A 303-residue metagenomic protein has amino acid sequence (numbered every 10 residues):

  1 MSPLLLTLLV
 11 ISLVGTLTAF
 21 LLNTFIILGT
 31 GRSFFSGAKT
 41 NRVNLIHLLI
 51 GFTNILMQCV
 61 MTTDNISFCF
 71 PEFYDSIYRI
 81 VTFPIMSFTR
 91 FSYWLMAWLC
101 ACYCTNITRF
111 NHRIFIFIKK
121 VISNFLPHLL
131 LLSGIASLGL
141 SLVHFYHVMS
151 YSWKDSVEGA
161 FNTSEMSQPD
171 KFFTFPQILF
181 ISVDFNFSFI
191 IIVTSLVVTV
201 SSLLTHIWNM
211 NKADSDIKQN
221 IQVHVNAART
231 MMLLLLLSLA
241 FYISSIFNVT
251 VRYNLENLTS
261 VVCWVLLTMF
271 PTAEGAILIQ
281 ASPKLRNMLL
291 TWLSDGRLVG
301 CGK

Functional and structural regions predicted by a protein language model:
I11-F73, L95-T105, R229-A240: Structural signature of the GPCR N-terminal helical module
G15, G139-Y146, E165-S195: Extracellular-loop-to-transmembrane junctions of the mid-late helices
T16-F20, I46-V60, M86, L129-S141 (+4 more regions): Alpha-helical transmembrane segments of multi-pass membrane proteins
S33-V43, T108-F125, V197-H224, P283-K303: Intracellular signaling interfaces of 7-transmembrane GPCRs
Y78-F88, C100-L130: Membrane-interface helix-loop-helix junctions at boundaries between adjacent transmembrane segments
F91-L95, V121-K154, I191: Fourth transmembrane helix
W94-L95, L233-L239, F247-E256, V261-K303: Seventh transmembrane helix
A97-W98, V148, S182-A213: Class A (rhodopsin-like) GPCR signature focused on the TM5-ICL3 interface and adjacent 7TM helical core
